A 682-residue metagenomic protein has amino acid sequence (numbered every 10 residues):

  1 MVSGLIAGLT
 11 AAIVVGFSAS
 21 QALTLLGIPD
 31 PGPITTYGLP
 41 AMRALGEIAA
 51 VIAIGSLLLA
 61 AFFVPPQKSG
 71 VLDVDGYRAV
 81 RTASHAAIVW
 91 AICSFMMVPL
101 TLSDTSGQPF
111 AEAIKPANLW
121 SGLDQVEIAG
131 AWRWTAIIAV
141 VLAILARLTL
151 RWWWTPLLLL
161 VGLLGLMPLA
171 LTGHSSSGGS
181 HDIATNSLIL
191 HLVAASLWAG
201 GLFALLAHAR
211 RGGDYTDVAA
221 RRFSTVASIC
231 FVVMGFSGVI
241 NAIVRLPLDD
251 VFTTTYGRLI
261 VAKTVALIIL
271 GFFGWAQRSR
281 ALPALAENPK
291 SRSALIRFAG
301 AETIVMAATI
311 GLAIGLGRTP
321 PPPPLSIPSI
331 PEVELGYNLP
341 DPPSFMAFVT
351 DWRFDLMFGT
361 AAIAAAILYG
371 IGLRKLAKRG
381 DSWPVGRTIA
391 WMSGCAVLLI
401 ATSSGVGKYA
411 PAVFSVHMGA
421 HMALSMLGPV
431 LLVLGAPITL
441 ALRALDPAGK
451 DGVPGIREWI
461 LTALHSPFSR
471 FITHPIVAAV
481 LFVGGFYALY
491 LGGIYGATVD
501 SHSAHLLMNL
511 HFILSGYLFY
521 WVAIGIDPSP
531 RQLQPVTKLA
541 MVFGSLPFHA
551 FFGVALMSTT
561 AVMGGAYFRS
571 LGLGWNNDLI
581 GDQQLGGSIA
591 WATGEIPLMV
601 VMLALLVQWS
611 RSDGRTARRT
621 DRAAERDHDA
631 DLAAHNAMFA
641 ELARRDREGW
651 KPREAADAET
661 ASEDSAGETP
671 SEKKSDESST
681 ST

Functional and structural regions predicted by a protein language model:
M1-T682: Alpha-helical membrane segments of multi-pass proteins
